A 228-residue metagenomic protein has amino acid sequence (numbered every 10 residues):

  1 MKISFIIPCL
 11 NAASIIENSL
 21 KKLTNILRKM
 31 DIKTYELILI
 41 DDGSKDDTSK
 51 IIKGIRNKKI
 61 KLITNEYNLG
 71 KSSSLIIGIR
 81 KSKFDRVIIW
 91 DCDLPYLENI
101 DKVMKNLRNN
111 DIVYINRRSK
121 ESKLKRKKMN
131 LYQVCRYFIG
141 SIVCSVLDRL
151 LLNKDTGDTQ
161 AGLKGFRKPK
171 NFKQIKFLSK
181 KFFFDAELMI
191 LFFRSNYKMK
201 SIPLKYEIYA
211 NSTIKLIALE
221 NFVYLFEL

Functional and structural regions predicted by a protein language model:
M1-I3, N18, R126, L151-D155 (+1 more regions): Hydrophobic helical membrane-anchoring modules
K2-I7, I16, L23, Y35-I40: Hydrophobic targeting segments
A12-R28: Short, well-formed alpha-helical segments that are part of the catalytic scaffolds of diverse glycosyltransferases
S14-E17, D46-G54: Acidic helix N-cap motif at the loop->helix transition within catalytic regions of sugar-transfer enzymes
D31-G43, T64: Short beta-strand/loop segment that forms part of the nucleotide-sugar
D41-S49, L94: A conserved acidic beta->alpha catalytic loop
N65-K81, R86, E98-F182, Y209-L219: Acceptor/aglycone-binding surface of glycosyltransferases and processive sugar-polymer synthases
